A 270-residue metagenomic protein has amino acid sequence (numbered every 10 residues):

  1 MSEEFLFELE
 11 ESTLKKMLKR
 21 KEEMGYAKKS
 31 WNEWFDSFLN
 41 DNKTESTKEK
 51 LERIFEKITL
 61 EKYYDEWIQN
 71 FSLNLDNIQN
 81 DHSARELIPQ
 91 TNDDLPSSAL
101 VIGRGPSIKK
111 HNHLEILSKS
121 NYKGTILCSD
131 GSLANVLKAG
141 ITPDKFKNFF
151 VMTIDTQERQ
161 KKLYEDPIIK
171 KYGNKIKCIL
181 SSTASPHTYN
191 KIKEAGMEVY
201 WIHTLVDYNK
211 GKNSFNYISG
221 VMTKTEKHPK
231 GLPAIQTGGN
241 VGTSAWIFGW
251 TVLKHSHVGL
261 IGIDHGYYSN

Functional and structural regions predicted by a protein language model:
M1-T125, N135-N148, R159, E165-K175 (+4 more regions): N-terminal donor/sugar-recognition subdomains of glycan-related enzymes, prototypically the membrane-proximal stem
A99, G103, C128-S129, T153 (+3 more regions): Small-side-chain structural scaffolding
R104-I108, S132-A134, S185, G239-G242 (+1 more regions): Gly/Ser/Thr-rich loops at beta-strand to alpha-helix junctions that form or flank small-molecule/cofactor-binding
S129, K171-Y172, S181, G242 (+1 more regions): Active-site-proximal structural scaffolding
D130-L133, V151-Q160, S182-A184, H203-Y208: Short, acidic/turn-prone active-site loops that include or flank metal/cofactor- and phosphate-binding residues
L133, A139-P143, K147-D155, V252-N270: Glycine-rich phosphate/pyrophosphate-binding loops and their adjacent beta-strand/loop elements at enzyme active sites
P186-H257: Active-site/ligand-binding-proximal alpha/beta "capping" segment
